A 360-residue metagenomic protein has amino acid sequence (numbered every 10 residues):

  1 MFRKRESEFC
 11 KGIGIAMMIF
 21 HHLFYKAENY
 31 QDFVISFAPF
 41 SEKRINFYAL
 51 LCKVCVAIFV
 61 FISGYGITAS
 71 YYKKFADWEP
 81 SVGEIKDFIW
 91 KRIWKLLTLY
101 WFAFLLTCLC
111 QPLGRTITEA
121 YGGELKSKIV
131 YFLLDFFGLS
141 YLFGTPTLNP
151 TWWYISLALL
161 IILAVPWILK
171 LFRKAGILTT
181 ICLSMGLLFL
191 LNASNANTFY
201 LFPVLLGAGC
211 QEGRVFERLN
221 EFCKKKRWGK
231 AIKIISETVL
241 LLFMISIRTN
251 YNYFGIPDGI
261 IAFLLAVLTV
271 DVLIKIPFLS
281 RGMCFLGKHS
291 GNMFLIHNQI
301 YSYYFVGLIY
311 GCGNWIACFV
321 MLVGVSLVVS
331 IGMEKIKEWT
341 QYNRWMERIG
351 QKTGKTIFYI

Functional and structural regions predicted by a protein language model:
M1-G186, K230-I235, F285, H289-N292 (+1 more regions): Membrane-cytosol interface segments of multi-pass membrane proteins, especially ER/Golgi lipid-handling enzymes
L187-M321: Alpha-helical transmembrane segments and terminal signal-anchor/GPI-anchor hydrophobic tails, characterized by long
